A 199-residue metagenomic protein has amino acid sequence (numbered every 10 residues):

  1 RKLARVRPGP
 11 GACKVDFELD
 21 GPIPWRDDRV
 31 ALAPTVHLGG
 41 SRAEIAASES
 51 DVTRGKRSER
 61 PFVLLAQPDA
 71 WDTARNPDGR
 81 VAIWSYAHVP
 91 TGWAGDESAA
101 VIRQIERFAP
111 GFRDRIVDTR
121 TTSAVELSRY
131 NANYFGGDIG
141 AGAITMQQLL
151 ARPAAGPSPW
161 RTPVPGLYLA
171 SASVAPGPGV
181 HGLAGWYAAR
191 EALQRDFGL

Functional and structural regions predicted by a protein language model:
R1-N76: Mid-domain catalytic core of redox enzymes that form a hydrophobic substrate pocket/lid adjacent to a catalytic redox
F17, S85, I105, L167 (+2 more regions): Hydrophobic, well-ordered secondary-structure elements that form the walls of internal hydrophobic environments
E18, P77-Q104: Conserved FAD/dinucleotide-binding core of flavoprotein oxidoreductases
W25, E106-D118, F197-L199: Surface-exposed helix-capping loop/turn segments at secondary-structure junctions
E59-L64, G111-A175: A glycine-rich dinucleotide-binding beta-alpha-beta segment and adjacent secondary-structure elements that constitute
P68, A100, Q104-G111, A188-R195: Generic, well-ordered alpha-helical scaffold segments in large soluble proteins
T73-R80, S158-P163: Short glycine/proline-enriched loop/turn "hinge" motifs that connect secondary-structure elements and lie
A170-D196: A conserved FAD-binding loop/helix module that cradles the flavin
